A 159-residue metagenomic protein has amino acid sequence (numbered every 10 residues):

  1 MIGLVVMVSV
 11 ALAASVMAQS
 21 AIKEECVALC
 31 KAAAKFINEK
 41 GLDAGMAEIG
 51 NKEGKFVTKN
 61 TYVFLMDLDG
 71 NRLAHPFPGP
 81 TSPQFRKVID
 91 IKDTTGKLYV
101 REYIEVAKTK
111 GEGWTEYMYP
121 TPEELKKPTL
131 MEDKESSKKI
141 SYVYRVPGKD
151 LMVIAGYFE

Functional and structural regions predicted by a protein language model:
I2-V8, A13-E159: N-terminal membrane-sensor/transducer module of prokaryotic signaling receptors
